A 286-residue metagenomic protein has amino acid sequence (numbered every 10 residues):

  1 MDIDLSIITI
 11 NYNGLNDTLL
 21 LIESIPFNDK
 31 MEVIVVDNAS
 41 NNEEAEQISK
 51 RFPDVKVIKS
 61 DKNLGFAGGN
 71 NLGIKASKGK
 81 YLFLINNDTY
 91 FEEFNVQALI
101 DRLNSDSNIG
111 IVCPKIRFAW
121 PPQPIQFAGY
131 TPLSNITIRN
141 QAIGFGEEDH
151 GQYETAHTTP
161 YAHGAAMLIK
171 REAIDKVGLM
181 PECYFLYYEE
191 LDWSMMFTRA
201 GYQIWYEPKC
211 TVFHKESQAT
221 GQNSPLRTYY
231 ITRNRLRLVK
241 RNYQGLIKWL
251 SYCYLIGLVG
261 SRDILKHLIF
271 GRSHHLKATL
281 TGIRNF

Functional and structural regions predicted by a protein language model:
M1-S24: N-proximal low-complexity "stem/linker" segments adjacent to membrane-targeting elements
L15, S24, D37-E46, K62: A conserved acidic beta->alpha catalytic loop
E23-M31: Short, acidic, metal-binding catalytic loop of nucleotide-sugar glycosyltransferases
E43, T89-R102: Acidic donor-binding/catalytic loop of UDP-sugar-dependent glycosyltransferases, especially processive GT2
S60-S77, N87: Glycine-rich, basic loop-to-helix element that forms the pyrophosphate-binding segment of sugar-nucleotide handling
L72, Q97-G178, C183: Acidic/His-rich active-site region of diverse nucleotide-sugar glycosyltransferases
L82: Short aromatic/hydrophobic "clamp" motif used to bind/position activated sugar donors
L226-N234, Q244-F286: Non-catalytic, C-terminal membrane-associated alpha-helical segments of glycosyltransferases
